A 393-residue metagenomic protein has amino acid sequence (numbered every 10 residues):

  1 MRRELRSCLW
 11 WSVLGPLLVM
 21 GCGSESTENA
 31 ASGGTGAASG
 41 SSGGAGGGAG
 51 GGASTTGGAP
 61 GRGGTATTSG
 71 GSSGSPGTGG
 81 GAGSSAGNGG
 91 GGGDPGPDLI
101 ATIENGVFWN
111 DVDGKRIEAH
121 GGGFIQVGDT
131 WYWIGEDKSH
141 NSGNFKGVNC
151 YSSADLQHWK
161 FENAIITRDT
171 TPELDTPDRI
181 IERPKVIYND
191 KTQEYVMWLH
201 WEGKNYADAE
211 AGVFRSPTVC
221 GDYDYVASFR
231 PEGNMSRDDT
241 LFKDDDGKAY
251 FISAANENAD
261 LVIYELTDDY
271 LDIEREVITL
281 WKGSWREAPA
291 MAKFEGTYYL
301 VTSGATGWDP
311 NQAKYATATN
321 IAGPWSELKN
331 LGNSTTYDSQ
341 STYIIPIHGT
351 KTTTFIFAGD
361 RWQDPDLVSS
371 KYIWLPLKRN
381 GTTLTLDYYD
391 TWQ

Functional and structural regions predicted by a protein language model:
M1-R6: N-terminal secretory signal peptides that target proteins for export/translocation
S7, E28-A31, D246: Intrinsically disordered, low-complexity segments enriched in glycine/proline and serine/threonine
W10-M20: Bacterial N-terminal signal peptides
V19-P97: Ser/Thr-rich, Pro/Gly/Ala-heavy low-complexity intrinsically disordered linkers and tails of secreted extracellular
P95-Q393: Carbohydrate-active catalytic/glycan-binding domains of CAZyme proteins, especially the secreted or lumenal ectodomains
